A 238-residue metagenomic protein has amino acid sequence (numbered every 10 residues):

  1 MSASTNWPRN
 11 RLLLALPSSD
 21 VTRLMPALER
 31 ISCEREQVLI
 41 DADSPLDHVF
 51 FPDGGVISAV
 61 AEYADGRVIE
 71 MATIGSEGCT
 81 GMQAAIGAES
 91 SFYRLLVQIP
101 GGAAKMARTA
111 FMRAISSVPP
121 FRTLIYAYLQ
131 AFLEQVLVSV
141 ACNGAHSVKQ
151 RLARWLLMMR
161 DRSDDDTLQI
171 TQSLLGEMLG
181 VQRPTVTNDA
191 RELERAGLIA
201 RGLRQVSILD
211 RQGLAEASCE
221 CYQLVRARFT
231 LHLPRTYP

Functional and structural regions predicted by a protein language model:
M1-E34, C79, A85: Cyclic nucleotide-binding regulatory module and flanking cytosolic helices
A15, T73, K105-M106, Q169 (+1 more regions): Short aromatic/basic micro-patch
S19, G54, T109-A110, A131 (+2 more regions): Alpha-helix/helix-capping structural signal
L24, V60, M82-Q83, A114 (+1 more regions): Residues that scaffold the ATP/ADP-binding catalytic core of kinase and kinase-like folds
Q37-P100: Cyclic nucleotide-binding regulatory domains
A72-Q130, E134, V138: Cyclic-nucleotide recognition modules
Q98-P100, I115-R183: Polybasic "coupling" helices that flank or enter modular domains
L157-P238: Phosphate-/nucleic-acid-contacting segments
